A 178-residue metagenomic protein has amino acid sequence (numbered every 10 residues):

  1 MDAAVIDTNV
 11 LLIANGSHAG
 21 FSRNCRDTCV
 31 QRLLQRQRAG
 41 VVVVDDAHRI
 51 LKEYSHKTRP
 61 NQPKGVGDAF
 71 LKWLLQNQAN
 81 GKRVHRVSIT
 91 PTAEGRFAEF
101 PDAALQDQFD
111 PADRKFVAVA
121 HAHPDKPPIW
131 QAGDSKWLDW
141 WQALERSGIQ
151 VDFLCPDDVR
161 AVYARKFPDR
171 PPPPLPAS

Functional and structural regions predicted by a protein language model:
M1-D2, Q62-V66, A177-S178: An acidic, glycine-rich, mixed-charge low-complexity segment common to nucleic-acid enzymes
M1-D46: Short, well-structured N-terminal submotif of metal-dependent ribonuclease cores
N15-S17, E53-T58, D139-L144: A short acidic (Asp/Glu
G16-N24, K57-N61, D102-D107: Short, flexible/disordered intra-domain loops and linkers
S22-R23, L33, Q106, W140-A143: Sequence/structural signature of beta-propeller domains
R36-R38, H48-A98: PIN-domain endoribonuclease scaffold, especially VapC-family toxins
D46, P124-S178: Acidic, PIN/NYN-like endoribonuclease modules and their adjacent C-terminal/linker elements
R83-I129: Active-site neighborhoods of divalent-metal-dependent phosphate/nucleic-acid chemistry enzymes
